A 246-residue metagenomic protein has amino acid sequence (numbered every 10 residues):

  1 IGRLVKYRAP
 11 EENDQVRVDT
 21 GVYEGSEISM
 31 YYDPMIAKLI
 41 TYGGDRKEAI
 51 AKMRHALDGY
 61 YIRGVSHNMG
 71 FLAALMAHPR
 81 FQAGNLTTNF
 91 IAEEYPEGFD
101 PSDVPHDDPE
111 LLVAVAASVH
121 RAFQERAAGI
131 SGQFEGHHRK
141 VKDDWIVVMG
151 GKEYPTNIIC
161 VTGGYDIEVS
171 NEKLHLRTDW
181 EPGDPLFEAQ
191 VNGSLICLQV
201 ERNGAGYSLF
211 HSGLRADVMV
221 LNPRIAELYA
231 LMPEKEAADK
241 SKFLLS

Functional and structural regions predicted by a protein language model:
I1-K173: Catalytic cores of soluble metabolic enzymes centered on carboxylation/carboxyl-transfer
E11, P34, P182, A237-K240: Short, solvent-exposed coil/turn segments
Q82-A83, A216-D217, A226-L228: Short, charged/polar, Gly/Pro-enriched secondary-structure boundary elements
V148-G150, I159, E168-S170, R177-D179 (+4 more regions): A structural detector for beta-sheet-dominated domains
T156, L198, A216, K242-L245: Small-residue-enriched segments and motifs
C160-L186, Q190-C197, A205: Conserved nucleotide-binding/hydrolysis modules and their immediate coupling elements across P-loop/ASCE NTPase motors
V191-P223: Structured, non-catalytic alpha/beta "coupling" segments that mediate domain-domain communication and provide generic
P223-S246: Acidic, low-complexity mobile loops and tails
